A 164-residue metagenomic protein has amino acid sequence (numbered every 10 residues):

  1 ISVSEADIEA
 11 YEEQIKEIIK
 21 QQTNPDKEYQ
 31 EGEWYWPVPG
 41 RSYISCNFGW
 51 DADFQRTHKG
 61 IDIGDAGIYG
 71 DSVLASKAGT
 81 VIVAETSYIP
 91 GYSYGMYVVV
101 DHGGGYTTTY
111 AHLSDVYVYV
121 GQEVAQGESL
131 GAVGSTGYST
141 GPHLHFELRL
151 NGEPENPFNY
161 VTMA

Functional and structural regions predicted by a protein language model:
I1-E31: Alpha-helical oligomerization segments with coiled-coil/rod-like character
N24-K27, Y43-K77: Short glycine/threonine/proline-enriched tight-turn/helix- or strand-capping micro-motif at secondary-structure
P37, S45, N156-P157: Proline-centered structural pivot motif
G49-W50, I68, A84-S87, A132-S135: Short beta-turn/strand-loop junction motif enriched in small, turn-promoting residues
D51, Y88, L113-S114, T136 (+1 more regions): A generic structural motif
R56-H58, G67, A75-Y117, P142-L148: Zn2+-dependent peptidoglycan hydrolase active-site motif and core
S72-V83, V118-V133: Short, well-structured beta-strand-loop connectors
G91-G104, Q122-A164: Conserved, short, structured surface segments that act as functional micro-motifs
